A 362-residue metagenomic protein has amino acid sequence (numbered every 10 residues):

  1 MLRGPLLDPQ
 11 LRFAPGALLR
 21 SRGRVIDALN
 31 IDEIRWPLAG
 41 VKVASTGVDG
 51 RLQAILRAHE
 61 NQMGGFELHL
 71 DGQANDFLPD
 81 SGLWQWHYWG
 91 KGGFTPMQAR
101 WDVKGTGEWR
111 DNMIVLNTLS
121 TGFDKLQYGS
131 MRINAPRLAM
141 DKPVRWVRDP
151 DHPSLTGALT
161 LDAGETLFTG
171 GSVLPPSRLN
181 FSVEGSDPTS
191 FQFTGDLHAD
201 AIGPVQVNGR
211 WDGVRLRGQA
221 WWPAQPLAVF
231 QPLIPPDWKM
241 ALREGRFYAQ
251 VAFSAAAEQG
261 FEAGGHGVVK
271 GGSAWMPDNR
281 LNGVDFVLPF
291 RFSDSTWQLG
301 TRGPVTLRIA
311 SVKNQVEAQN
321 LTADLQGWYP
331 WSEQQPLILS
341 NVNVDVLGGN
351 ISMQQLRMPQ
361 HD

Functional and structural regions predicted by a protein language model:
M1-W275, F286-S352, L356-D362: Extended amphipathic, helix-rich lipid-handling scaffolds
